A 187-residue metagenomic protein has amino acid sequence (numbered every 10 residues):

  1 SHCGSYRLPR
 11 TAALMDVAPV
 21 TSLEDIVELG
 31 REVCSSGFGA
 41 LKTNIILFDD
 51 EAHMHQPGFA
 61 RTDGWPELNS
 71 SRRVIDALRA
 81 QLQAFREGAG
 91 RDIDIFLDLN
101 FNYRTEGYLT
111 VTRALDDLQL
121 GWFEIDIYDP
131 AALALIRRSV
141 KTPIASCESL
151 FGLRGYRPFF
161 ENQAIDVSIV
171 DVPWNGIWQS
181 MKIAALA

Functional and structural regions predicted by a protein language model:
C3-A134: Metal-dependent enolase-superfamily TIM-barrel catalytic cores that perform enediolate-based chemistry
P130-L186: Catalytic alpha/beta core domains of metabolic enzymes, predominantly
